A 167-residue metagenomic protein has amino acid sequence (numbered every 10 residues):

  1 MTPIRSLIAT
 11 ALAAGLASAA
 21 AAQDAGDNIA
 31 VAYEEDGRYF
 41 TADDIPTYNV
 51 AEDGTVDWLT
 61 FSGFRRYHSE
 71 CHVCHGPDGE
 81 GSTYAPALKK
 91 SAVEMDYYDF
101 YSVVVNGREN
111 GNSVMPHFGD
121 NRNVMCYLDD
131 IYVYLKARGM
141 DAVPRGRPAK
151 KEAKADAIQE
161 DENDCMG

Functional and structural regions predicted by a protein language model:
M1-I8: Bacterial N-terminal signal peptides that target proteins for export
A9-G15: Bacterial N-terminal signal peptides
L16-A22: Sec/Tat signal peptide C-region and signal peptidase I cleavage site
D24-D53, P116-G167: Flexible coil segments in periplasmic/lumen-exposed cytochrome c-class electron-transfer proteins
D44-H72: N-terminal, post-signal-peptide region of Sec/Tat-exported proteins
T60, G76-N106, V114-H117: Gly/Gly-Pro-rich "capping" loops immediately C-terminal to redox-active cysteine motifs in periplasmic/lumenal
F64-S69, G81-S82, E94-D99, P148-K151 (+1 more regions): Sequence context surrounding c-type heme c attachment/ligation sites in exported
Y67-P77, F100, V104, M115 (+2 more regions): The canonical Cys-X-X-Cys-His
